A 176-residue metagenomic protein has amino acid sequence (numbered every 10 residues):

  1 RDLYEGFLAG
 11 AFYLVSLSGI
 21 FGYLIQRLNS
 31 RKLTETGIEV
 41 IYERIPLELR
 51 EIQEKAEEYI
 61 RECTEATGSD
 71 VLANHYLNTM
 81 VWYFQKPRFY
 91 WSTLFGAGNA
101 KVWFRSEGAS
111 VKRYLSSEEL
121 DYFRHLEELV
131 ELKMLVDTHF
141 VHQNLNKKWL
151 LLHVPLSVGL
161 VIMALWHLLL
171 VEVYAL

Functional and structural regions predicted by a protein language model:
R1-L176: Membrane-embedded alpha-helical bundles that constitute the cytochrome b-like, heme-associated redox core of multi-pass
